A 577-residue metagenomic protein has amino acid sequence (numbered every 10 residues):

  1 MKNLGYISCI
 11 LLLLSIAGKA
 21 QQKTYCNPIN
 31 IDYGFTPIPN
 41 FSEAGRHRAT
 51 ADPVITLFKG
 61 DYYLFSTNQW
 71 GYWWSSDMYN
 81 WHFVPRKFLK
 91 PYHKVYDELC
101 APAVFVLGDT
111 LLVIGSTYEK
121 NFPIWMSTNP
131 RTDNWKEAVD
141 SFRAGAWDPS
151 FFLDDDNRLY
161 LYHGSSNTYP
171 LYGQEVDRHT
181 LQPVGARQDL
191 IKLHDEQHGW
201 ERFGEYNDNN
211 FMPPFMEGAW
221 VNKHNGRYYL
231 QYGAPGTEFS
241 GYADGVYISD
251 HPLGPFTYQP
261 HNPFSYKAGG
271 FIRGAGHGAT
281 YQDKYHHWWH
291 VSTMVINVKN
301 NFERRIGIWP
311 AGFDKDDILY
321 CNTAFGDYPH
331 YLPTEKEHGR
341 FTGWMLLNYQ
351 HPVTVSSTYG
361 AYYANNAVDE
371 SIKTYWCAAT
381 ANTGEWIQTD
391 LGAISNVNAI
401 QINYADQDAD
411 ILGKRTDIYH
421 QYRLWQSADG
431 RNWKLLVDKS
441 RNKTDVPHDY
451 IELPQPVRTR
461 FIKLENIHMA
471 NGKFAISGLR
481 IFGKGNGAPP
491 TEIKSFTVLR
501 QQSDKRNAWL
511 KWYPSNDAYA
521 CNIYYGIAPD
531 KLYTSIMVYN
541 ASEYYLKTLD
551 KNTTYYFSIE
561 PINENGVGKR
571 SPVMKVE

Functional and structural regions predicted by a protein language model:
M1-Q22: Bacterial Sec-dependent N-terminal signal peptides
Q21-F211, K223-G270, Y285, T293-K336 (+1 more regions): Beta-rich carbohydrate-recognition and catalytic domains
G115, Y228, V397, C521 (+1 more regions): Short beta-strand segments enriched for Tyr within beta-sheet-rich domains, predominantly fibronectin type III
Y172-V184, E337-E370: Predominantly extracellular/luminal regions of secreted and cell-surface proteins, especially disulfide-bonded
G245, H420, P447-Y450, N540-Y545: Short S/T/G- and acidic-enriched coil/turn segments that sit immediately N-terminal to beta-strands in beta-sandwich
D369-V437, P447-V498, S503, K511-Y513 (+2 more regions): Aromatic, loop-rich ligand-recognition surfaces of beta-strand-rich domains
W425-Q426, P514-I536, N540: Extracellular low-complexity, O-glycosylation-prone stalks/linkers
L546-V567: Beta-strand-rich modules
